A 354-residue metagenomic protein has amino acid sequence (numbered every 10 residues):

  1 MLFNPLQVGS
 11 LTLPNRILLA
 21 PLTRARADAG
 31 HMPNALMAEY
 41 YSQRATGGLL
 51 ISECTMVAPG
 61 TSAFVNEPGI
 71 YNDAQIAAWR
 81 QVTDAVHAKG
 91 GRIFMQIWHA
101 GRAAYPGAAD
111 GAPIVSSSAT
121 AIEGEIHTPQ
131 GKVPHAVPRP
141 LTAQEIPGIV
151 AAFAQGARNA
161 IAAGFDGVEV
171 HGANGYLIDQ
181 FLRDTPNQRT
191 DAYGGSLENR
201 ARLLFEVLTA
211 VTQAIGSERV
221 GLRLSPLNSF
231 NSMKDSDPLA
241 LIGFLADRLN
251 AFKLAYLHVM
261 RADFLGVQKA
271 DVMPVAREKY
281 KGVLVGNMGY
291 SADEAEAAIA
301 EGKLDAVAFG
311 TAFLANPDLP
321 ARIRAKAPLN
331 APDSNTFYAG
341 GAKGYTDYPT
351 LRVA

Functional and structural regions predicted by a protein language model:
M1-A354: Flavin-dependent oxidoreductase catalytic cores
